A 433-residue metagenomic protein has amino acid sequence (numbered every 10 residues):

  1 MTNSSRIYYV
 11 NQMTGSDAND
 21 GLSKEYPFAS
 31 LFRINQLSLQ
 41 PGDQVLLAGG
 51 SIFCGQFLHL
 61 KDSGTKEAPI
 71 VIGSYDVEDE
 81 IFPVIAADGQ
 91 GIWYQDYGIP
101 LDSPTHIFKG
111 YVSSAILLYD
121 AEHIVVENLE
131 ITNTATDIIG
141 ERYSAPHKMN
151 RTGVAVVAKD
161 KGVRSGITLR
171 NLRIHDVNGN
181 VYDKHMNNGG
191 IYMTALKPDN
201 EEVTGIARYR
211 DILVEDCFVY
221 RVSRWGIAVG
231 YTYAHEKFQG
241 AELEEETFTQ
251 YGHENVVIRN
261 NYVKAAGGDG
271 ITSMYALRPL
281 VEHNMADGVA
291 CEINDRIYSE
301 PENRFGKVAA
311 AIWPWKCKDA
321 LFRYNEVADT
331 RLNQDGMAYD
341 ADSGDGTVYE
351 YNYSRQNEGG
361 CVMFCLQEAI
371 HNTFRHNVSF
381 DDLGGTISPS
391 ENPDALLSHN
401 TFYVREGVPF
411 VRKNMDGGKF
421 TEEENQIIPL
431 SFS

Functional and structural regions predicted by a protein language model:
S4-R6, Q40-Q44, A68: Loop/turn elements at helix/coil->beta-strand transitions in domains of secreted/extracellular proteins
R6-Y8, P83: Structural signal for short hydrophobic segments within the conserved structured cores of catalytic domains across
V10-A48: Acidic Gly/Asp/Thr-rich repetitive segments characteristic of extracellular carbohydrate-active and adhesion proteins
F32-S38, F53-G64, Y275, S390: Short, T/G/N/S-enriched strand-turn elements that build extracellular solenoid repeat scaffolds
L46, S63-H147, R173-D183: Right-handed parallel beta-helix/beta-spiral solenoid domain characteristic of secreted/periplasmic
I52-F53, E78-D79, A234: Solvent-exposed loop/turn segments at secondary-structure junctions within structured extracellular/periplasmic domains
F57-L60, I92-L117, G140-D160, Y182-G205 (+7 more regions): Extracellular beta-strand/beta-solenoid scaffold signature
P69, G73, E122-N133, G162-N178 (+10 more regions): Right-handed parallel beta-helix
